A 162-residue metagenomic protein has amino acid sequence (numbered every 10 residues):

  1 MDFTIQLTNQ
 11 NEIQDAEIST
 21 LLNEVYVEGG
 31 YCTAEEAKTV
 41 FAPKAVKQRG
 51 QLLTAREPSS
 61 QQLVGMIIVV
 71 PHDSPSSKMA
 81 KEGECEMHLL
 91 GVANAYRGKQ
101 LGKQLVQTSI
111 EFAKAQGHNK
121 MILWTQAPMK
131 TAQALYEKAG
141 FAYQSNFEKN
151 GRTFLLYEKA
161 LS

Functional and structural regions predicted by a protein language model:
F3, T20-E24, L53, N119-A139 (+1 more regions): C-terminal "cap" of GNAT-fold acetyltransferases
F3-A93, V106-T108, F147, L161: Acetyl-CoA-dependent GNAT
E24, E28, G98, E111-A115 (+1 more regions): Conserved amphipathic alpha-helical interaction elements at protein-protein interfaces in regulatory, energy-coupling
A93-A95, K99, A127-P128: Active-site acidic-Proline motif in GNAT/NAT acetyltransferases
Q104-K120: Conserved acyl-CoA
